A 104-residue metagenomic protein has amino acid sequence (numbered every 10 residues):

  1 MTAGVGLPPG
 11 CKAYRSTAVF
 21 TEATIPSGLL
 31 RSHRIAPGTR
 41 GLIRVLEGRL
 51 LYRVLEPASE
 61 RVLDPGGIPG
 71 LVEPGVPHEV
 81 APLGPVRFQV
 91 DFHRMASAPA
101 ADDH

Functional and structural regions predicted by a protein language model:
M1-I35: A short, N-terminal "cap"/entry segment at the start of jelly-roll beta-barrel domains of the cupin/DSBH fold
G10, A23, V90-H104: Double-stranded beta-helix
P37-Y52: Short, conserved beta-strand element in jelly-roll/cupin
L51, A58-R61, V86-R87, A96-S97: Short, surface-exposed beta-strand-loop junctions and turns on beta-sheet-rich folds
P57-G75: Short acidic-glycine-tyrosine-enriched beta hairpin
P74-A98: Ligand-binding loop in jelly-roll beta-barrel domains
